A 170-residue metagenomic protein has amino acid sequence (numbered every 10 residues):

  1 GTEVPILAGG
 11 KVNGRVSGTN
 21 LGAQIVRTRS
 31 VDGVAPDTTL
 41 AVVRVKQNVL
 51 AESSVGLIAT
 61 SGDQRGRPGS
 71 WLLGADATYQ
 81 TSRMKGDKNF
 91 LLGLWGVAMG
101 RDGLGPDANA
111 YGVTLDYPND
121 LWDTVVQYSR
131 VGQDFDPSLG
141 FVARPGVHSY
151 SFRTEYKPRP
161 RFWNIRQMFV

Functional and structural regions predicted by a protein language model:
G1, V16-G18, I25-V31, A59-R65 (+5 more regions): Transmembrane beta-strands of outer-membrane beta-barrel pores
G1-R29, V34-V42, N48, K157-W163: Outer-membrane beta-barrel initiation region
V4-A8, R15, P36-A41, G69-L73 (+2 more regions): Residues that define the transmembrane beta-barrel architecture of outer-membrane proteins
G10-G14, V43-Q47, A75-Y79, V113-Y117 (+1 more regions): Residues on the lipid-exposed face of transmembrane beta-strands in outer-membrane beta-barrel proteins
V12, A23, L57, A77 (+4 more regions): Membrane-embedded beta-strand positions of outer-membrane beta-barrel proteins
V16, A23, D32-R83: Hydrophobic, small-residue-rich alpha-helical packing segments that form membrane-like cores
G18, L50-E52, S82-L91, L121 (+1 more regions): Short loop/turn motifs that connect adjacent beta-strands in outer-membrane beta-barrel proteins
L92-N119, T124-V125, D134, R144 (+1 more regions): Phosphate/diphosphate-binding loops
